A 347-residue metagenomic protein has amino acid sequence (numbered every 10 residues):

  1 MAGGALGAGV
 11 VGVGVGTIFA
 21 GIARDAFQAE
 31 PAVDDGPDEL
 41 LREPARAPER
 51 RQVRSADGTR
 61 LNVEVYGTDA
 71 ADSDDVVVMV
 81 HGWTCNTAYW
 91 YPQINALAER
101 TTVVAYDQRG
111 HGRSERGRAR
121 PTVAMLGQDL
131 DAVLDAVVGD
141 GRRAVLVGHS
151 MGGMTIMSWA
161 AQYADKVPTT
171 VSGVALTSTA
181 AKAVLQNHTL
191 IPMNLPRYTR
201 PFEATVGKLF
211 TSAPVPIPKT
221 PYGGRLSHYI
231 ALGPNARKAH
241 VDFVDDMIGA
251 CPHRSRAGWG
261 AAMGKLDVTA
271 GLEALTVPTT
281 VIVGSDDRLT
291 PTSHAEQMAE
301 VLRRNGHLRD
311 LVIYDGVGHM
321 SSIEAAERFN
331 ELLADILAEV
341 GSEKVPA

Functional and structural regions predicted by a protein language model:
M1-V76, E99-T102, G139, P168 (+1 more regions): Alpha/beta-hydrolase fold catalytic core
T59-R116, V123: Conserved HGGG/HGGXW glycine-rich cap/lid loop of the alpha/beta-hydrolase fold
H111-M154, Y163-V167, E331: Active-site loop/oxyanion-hole signature of alpha/beta-hydrolase fold enzymes
A161, D165-S212: Flexible "cap/lid" loop of the alpha/beta hydrolase fold
F210-G271: Conserved alpha/beta-hydrolase catalytic His-Asp/Glu region
M263, D286-T290: Acidic catalytic loop of the alpha/beta-hydrolase fold
L275, V281-V283, D287: Short beta-strand/loop motif that positions the catalytic acidic residue of the alpha/beta-hydrolase fold
L289, L311-L332: Catalytic histidine-centered segment of alpha/beta-hydrolase-like enzymes
